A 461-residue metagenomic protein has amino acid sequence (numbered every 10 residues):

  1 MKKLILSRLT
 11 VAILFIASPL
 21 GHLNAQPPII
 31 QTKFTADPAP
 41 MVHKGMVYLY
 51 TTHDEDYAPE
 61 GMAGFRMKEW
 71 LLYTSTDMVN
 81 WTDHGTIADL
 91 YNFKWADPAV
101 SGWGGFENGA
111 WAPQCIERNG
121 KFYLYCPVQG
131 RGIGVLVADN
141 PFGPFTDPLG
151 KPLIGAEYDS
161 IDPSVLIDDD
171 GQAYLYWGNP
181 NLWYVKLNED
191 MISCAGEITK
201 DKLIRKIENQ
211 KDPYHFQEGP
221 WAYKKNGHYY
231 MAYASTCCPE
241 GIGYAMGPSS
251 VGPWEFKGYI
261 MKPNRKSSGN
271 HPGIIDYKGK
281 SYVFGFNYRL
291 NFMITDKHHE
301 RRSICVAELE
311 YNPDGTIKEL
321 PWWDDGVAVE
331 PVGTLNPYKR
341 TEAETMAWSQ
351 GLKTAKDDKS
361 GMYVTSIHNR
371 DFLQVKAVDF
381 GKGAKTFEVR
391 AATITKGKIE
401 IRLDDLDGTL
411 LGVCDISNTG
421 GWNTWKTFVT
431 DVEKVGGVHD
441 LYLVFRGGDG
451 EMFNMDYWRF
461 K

Functional and structural regions predicted by a protein language model:
M1-Q26: Bacterial Sec-dependent N-terminal signal peptides
L23-V413, S417-K461: Carbohydrate-active catalytic/glycan-binding domains of CAZyme proteins, especially the secreted or lumenal ectodomains
